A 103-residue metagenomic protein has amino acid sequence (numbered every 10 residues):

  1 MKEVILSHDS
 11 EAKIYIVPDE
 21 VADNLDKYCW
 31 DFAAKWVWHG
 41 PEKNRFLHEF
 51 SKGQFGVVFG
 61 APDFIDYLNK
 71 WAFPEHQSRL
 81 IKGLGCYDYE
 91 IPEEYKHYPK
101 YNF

Functional and structural regions predicted by a protein language model:
M1-A22: Short, extreme N-terminal segment that most often corresponds to the first beta-strand
A22-F32: Short, surface-exposed linear segments at secondary-structure transitions and domain or protein termini
A33-F103: Short, mixed-charge low-complexity intrinsically disordered segments
